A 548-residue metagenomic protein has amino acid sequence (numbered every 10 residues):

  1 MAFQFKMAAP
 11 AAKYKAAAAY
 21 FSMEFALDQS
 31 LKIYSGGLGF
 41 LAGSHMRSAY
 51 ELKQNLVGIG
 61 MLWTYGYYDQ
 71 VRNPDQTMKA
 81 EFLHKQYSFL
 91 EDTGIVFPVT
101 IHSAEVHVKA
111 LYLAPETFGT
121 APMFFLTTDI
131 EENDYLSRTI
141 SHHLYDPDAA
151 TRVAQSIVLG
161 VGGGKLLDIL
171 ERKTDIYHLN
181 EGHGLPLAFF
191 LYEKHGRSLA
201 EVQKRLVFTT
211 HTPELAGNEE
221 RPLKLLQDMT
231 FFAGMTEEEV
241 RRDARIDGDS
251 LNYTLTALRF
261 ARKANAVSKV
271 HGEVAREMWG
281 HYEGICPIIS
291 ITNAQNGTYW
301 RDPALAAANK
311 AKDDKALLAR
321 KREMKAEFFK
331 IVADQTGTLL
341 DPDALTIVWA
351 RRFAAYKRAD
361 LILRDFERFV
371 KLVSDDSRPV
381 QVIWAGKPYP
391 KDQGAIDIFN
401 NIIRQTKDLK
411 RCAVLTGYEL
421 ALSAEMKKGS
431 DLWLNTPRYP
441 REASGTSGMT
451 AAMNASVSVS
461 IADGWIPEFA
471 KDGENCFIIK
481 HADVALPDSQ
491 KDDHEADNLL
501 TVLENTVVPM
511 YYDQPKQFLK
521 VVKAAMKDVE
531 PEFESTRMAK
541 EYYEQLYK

Functional and structural regions predicted by a protein language model:
M1-K548: Catalytic cores of carbohydrate-active enzymes across secretory and cytosolic contexts
